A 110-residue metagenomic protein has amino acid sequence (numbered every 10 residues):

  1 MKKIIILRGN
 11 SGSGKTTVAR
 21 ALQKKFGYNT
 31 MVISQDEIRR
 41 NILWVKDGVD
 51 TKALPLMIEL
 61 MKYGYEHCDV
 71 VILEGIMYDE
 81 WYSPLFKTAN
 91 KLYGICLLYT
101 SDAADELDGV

Functional and structural regions predicted by a protein language model:
K2-I4: Pre-Walker A (Motif I) flank of P-loop NTPase domains
L7: Hydrophobic anchor at the beta1->P-loop junction of P-loop NTPases
N10: P-loop (Walker A) phosphate-binding loop of NTP-binding proteins
S13: ATP-binding Walker
T16: Walker A/P-loop
R20-M61: Conserved substrate/cofactor phosphate-moiety recognition/catalytic segment in nucleotide-dependent phosphotransferases
K52-Y93: Glycine-rich phosphate-binding loop used to anchor ATP phosphates in small-molecule kinases, encompassing both
Y99-D105: Conserved small/polar residues in nucleotide/adenosyl-binding loops
